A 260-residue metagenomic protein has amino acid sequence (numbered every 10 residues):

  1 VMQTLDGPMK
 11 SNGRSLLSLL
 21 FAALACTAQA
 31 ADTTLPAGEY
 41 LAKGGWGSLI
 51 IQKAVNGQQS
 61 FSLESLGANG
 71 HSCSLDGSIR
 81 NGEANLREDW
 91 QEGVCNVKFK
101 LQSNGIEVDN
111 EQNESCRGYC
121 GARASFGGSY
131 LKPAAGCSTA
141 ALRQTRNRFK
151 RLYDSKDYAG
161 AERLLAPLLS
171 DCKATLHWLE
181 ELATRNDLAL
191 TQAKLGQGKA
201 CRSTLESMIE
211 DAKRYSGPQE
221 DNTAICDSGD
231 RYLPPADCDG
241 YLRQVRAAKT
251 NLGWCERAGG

Functional and structural regions predicted by a protein language model:
D32-S48, F126-K132, R143-N147: Tryptophan-anchored aromatic micro-motifs
E39, G45-G82, K156, E162-L176: N-terminal glycine/threonine-rich, aromatic-flanked beta-hairpin/loop signature
G44-S48, S65-G105, Q197-K199, T204-I209: Contiguous, well-ordered beta-strand patches that form the walls/edges of small beta-barrel/beta-sandwich domains
D171-K173, D211-Q219: Alpha-helical junction/boundary sensor with strong preference for TPR arrays
G217-G260: Terminal, low-structured helical/coil segments at or just beyond the last alpha-helical repeat
